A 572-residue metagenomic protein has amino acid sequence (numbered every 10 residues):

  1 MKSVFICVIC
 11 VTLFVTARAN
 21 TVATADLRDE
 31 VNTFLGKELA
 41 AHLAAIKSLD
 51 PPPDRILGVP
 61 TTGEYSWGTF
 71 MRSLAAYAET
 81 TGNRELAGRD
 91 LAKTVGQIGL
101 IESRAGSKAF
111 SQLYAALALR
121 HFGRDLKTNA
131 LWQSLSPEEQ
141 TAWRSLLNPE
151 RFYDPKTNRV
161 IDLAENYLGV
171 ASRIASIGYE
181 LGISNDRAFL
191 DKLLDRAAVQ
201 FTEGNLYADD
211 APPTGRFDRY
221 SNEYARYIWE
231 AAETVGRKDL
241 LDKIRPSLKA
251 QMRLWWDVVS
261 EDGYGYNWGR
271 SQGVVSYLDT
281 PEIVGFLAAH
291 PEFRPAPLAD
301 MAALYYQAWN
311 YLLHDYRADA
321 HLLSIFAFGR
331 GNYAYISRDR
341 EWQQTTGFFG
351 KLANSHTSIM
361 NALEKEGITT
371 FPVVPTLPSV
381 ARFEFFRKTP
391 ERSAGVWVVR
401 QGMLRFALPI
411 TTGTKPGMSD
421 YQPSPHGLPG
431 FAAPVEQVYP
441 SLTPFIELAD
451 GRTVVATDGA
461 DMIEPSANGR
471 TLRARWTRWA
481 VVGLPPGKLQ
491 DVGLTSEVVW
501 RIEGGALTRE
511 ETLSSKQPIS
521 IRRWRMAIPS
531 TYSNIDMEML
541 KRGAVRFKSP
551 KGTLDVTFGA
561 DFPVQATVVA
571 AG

Functional and structural regions predicted by a protein language model:
S3-C10: Short, low-complexity, charge-dense intrinsically disordered segments
C10-R18, V59, M71: Hydrophobic h-region of N-terminal signal peptides that target proteins for export in Gram-negative bacteria
A17-T21, A25: Boundary at the C-terminal end of the N-terminal hydrophobic targeting segment
T24, R28, N32-P53, T62 (+2 more regions): Non-catalytic all-alpha helical scaffold/repeat segments
F34, T69, V170, Y220 (+7 more regions): Extracytoplasmic/secreted proteins, especially bacterial periplasmic and envelope-associated proteins
L57-V284: Aromatic-lined, polymer-binding surfaces characteristic of secreted/periplasmic polysaccharide-degrading enzymes
E261, G265-W268, V275-P563: Extended polysaccharide-engagement surfaces of secreted carbohydrate-active enzymes
